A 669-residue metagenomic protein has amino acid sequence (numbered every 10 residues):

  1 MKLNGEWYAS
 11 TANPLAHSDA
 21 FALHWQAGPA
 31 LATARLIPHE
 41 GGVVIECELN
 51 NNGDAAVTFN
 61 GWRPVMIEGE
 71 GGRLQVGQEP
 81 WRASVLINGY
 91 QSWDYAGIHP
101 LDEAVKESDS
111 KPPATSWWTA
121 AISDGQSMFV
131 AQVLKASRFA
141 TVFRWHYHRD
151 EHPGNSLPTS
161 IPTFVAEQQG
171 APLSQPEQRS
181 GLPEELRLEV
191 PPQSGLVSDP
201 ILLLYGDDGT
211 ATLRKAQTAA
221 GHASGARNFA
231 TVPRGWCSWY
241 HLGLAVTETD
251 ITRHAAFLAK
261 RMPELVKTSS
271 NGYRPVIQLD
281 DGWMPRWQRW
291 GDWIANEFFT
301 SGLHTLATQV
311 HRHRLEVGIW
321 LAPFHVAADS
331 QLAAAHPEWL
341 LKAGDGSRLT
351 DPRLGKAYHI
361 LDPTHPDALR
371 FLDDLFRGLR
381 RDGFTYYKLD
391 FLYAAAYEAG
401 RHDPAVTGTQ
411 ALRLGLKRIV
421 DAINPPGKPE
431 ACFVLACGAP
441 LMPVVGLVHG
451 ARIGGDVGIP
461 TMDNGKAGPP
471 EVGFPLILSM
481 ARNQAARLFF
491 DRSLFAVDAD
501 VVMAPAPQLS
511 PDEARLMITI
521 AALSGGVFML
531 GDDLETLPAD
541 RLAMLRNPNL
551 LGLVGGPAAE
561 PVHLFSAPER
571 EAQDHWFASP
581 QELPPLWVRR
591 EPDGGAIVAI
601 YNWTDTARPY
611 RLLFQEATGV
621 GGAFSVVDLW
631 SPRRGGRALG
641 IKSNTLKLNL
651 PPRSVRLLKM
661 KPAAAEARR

Functional and structural regions predicted by a protein language model:
M1-G154, G622-L629, L646: Polysaccharide-binding surfaces and accessory modules of carbohydrate-active proteins
W25, H39, D102-V232, Q508-L509 (+2 more regions): Beta-strand-rich recognition/accessory modules
C47, Q193, W236, V310 (+4 more regions): Conserved, mostly hydrophobic/aromatic
F129, M517, A521-S524, M529-G531 (+2 more regions): Carbohydrate-binding surface patches
V232-W236, Y240-R377, Y386-P404: Aromatic-lined carbohydrate-binding/catalytic grooves of carbohydrate-active enzymes
A334-R370, D374, L414, V420-T536: Glycan-recognition surfaces
R515, T519-A572: Catalytic cores of secreted or luminal carbohydrate-active enzymes
G640-R669: C-terminal beta-strand-rich structural cap/linker in extracellular carbohydrate-active enzymes
